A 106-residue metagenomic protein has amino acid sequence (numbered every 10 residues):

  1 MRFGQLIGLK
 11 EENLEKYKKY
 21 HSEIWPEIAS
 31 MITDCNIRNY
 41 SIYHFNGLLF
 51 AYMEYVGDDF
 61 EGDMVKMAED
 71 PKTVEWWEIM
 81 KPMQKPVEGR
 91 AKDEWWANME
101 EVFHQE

Functional and structural regions predicted by a protein language model:
F3-G8: Active-site-flanking beta-strand signature of metal-NTP-handling nucleotidyl enzymes and homologous cyclase-like
K10-E12, V56-D58, V102: Generic structural motif
N13-R38: Short amphipathic alpha-helical segments
L14, A51, F60-G62: Intrinsically disordered, low-complexity acidic/polar segments
A29-F50, E54-D58: Short, glycine- and small/hydrophobic-rich beta-strand elements in well-ordered beta-sheets
C35, V56-E94: An amphipathic, aromatic/His-enriched active-site/gating alpha helix that lines ligand/cofactor pockets
R90-E106: Charged phosphate-binding loop/patch that engages nucleotide di/tri-phosphates or the phosphate backbone of nucleic
